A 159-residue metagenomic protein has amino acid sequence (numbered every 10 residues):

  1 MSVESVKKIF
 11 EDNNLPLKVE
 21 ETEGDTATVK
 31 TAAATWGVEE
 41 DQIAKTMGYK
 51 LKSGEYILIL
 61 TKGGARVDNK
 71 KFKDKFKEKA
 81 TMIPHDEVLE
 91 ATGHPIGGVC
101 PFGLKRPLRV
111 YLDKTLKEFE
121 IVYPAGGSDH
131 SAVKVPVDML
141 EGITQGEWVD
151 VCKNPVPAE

Functional and structural regions predicted by a protein language model:
M1-E159: Extended, low-hydrophobicity, polar/charged segments
